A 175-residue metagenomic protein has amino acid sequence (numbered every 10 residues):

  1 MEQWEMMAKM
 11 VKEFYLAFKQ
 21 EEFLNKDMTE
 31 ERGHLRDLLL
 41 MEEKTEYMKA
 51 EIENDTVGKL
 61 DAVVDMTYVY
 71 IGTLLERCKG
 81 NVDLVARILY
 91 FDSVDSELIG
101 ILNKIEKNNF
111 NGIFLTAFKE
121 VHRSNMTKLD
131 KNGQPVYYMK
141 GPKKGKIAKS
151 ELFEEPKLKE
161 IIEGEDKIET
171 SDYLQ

Functional and structural regions predicted by a protein language model:
M1-Q175: Flexible "arm" and connector segments at domain edges
